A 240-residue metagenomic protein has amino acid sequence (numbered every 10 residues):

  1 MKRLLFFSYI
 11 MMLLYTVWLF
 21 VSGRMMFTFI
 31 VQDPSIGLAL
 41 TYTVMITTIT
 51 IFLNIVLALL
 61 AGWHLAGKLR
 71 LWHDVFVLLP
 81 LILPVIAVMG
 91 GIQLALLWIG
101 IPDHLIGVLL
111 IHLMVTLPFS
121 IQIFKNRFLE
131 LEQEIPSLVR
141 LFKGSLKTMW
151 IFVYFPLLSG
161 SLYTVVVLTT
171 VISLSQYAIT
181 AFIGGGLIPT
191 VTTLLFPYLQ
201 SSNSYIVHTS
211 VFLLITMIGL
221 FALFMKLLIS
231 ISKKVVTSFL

Functional and structural regions predicted by a protein language model:
M1-M26, D33-L129, L157, S161 (+4 more regions): Membrane-water interface segments at the C-terminal ends of transmembrane alpha-helices in multi-pass inner-membrane
E130-I135, K234: Short glycine/proline-centered loop/turn elements that form peptide/ligand docking sites
E134-S159: Short helix-to-coil transition segments within interhelical loops that connect adjacent transmembrane helices
G186-T190: Extracytoplasmic catalytic/substrate-binding loops of multi-pass membrane glycan-assembly enzymes
I229-L240: Short cytosolic juxtamembrane segments of multi-pass membrane proteins
